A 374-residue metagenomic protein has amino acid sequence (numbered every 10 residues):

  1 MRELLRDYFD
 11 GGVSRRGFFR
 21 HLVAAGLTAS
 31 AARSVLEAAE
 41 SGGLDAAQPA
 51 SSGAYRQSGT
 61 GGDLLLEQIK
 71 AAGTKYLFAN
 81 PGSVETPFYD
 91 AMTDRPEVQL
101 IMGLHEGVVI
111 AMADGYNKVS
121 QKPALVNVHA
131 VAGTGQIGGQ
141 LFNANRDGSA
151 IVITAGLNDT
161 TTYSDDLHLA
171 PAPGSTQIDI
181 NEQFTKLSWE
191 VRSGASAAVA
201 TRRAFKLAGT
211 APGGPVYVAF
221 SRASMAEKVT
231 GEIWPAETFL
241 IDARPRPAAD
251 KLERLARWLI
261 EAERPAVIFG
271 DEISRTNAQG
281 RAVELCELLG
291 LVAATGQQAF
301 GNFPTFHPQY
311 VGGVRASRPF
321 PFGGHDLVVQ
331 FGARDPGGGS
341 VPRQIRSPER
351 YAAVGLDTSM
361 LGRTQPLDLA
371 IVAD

Functional and structural regions predicted by a protein language model:
M1-G17, A39-S41: N-terminal secretory signal peptides
L5-Y8, A31-L36, A373: Short alpha-helical interface patches
R15-A32: N-terminal export leaders
A24-L27, L44-D374: N-terminal alpha/beta PP-like core and its mobile active-site loop of ThDP/TPP-dependent enzymes
S34-A47: Signal peptide processing junction and immediate N-terminal pro/mature segment of secreted/exported proteins
